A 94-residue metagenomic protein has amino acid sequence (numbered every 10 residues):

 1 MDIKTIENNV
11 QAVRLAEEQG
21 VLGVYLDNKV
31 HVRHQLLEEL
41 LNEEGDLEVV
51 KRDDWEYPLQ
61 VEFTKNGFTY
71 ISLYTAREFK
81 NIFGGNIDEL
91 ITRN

Functional and structural regions predicted by a protein language model:
D2-Q19, P58-N94: Ampiphathic alpha-helical segments that act as solvent-exposed interaction surfaces
V24-F83: Acidic, low-complexity, intrinsically disordered interaction modules
